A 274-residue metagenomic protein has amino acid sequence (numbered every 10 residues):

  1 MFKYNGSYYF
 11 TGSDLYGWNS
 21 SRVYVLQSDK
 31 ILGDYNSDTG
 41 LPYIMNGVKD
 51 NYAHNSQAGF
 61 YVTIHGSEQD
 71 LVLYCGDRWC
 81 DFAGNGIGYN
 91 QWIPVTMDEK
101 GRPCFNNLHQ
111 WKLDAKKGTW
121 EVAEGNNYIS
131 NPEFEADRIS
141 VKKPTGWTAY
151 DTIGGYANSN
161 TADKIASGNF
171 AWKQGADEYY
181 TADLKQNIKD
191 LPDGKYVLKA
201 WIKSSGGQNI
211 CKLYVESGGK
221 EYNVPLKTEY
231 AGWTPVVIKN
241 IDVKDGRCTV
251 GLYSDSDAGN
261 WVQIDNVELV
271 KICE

Functional and structural regions predicted by a protein language model:
M1-K142, T161-K164, T234, C273-E274: Carbohydrate-active catalytic/glycan-binding domains of CAZyme proteins, especially the secreted or lumenal ectodomains
G17-N19, D177-Y179, L191-D193, I202-C211 (+1 more regions): Extended, low-complexity, turn-rich repeat/linker tracts enriched in Gly/Pro/Ser/Thr and Asp/Glu that occur
R22-V23, K143-W147, A182-L184, G206-S217 (+1 more regions): Beta-strand acidic-aromatic groove motif in beta-rich domains, primarily in extracellular
Y52, G218-R247, D257-G259: Extracellular carbohydrate recognition and processing domains and analogous Trp-centered ligand-binding platforms
R78-W79, G251-G259: Short beta-strand-plus-loop segments that form exposed binding edges in beta-rich domains
F134, T181-G207, V237-N240, V250 (+1 more regions): Extra-cytoplasmic beta-strand recognition segments
E135-E178: Extracellular glycan-recognition surfaces and repeat-rich motifs
W172-P192, G218-V224: Secreted extracellular polysaccharide-interacting domains
